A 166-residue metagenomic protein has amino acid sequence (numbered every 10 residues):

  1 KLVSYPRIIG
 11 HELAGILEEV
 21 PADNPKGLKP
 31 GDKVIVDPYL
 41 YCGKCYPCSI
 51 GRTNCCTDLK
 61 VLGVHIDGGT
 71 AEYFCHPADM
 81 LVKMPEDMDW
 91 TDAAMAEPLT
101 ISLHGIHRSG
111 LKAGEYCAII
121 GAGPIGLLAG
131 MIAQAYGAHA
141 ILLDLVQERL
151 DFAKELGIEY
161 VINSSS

Functional and structural regions predicted by a protein language model:
K1-Y46, P85-D87: Glycine-rich beta-strand-centered segment in the early N-terminal region that forms part of a ligand/cofactor-binding
L2, L40-I120: NAD(P)H dinucleotide-binding glycine-rich loop of Rossmann-like/cofactor-binding domains, especially the beta1-alpha1
I9, D37, E97, G121 (+2 more regions): Small/polar loops that bind or transfer phosphate-bearing groups
G10, G126-L127: N-terminal Rossmann-fold NAD(P) dinucleotide-binding loop
E12, E19, G27, G110 (+3 more regions): Conserved functional loop/turn residues at catalytic and ligand-binding sites
K29, G130-M131, D151: Alpha-helical segments flanking ligand/cofactor-binding loops in enzyme cores
H107, L127-A135: Surface-exposed amphipathic alpha-helices with a cationic face
Y116-I119, Q134-S166: Adenosine-nucleotide cofactor-binding segment
